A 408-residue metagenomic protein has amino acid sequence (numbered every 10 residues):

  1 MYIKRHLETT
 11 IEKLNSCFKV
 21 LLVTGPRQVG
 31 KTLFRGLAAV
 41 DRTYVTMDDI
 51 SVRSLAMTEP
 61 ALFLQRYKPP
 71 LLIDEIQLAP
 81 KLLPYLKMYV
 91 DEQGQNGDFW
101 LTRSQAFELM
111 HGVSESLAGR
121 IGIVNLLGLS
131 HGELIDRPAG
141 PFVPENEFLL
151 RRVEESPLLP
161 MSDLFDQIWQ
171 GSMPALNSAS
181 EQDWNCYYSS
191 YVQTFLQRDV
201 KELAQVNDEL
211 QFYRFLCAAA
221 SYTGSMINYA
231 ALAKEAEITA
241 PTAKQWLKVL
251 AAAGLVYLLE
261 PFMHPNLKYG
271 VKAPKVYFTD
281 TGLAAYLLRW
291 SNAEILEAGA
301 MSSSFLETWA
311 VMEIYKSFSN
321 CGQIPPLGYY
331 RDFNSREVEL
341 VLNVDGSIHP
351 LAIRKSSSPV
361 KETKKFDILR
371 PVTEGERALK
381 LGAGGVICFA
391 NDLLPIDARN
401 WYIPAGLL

Functional and structural regions predicted by a protein language model:
M1-M47, P69, K248-V249, G254-V256 (+1 more regions): A cross-kingdom feature that marks ATP-driven nucleic-acid transaction machinery
K19, K68-P70, Q95-W100: Loop/turn-to-beta-strand initiation segments
R42-P70: Short glycine-rich substrate-engagement loop in P-loop NTPases that contacts/grips substrate
R66-L82: Conserved P-loop NTPase "ATPase switch" module shared by AAA+ and STAND
L83-F107, S114-S116: Conserved catalytic/switch belt of AAA+ P-loop NTPases
T102-F107, G112, L127-L129, I387-N391: A short beta-strand-to-loop transition that corresponds to the Sensor-1 phosphate-sensing loop of AAA+ P-loop ATPases
F107-I123, I135-G140: Short regulatory helix/loop adjacent to the ATP-binding pocket of P-loop NTPases
D136-E313, S319, Q323-P325: Interdomain hinge/linker elements that couple catalytic modules in large macromolecular machines
